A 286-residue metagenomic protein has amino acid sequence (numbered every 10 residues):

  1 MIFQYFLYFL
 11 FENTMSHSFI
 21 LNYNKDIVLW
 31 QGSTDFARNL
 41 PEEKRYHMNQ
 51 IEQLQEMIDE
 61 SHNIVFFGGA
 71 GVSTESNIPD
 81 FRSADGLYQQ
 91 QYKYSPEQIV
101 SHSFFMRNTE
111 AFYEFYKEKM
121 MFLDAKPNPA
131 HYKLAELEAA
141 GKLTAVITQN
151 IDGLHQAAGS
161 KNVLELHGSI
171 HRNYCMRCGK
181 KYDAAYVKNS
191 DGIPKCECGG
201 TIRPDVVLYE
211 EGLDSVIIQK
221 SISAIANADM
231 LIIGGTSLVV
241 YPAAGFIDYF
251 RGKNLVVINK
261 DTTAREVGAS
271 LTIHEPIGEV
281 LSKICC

Functional and structural regions predicted by a protein language model:
H17-C286: Conserved catalytic core of sirtuin-type NAD+-dependent deacylases
